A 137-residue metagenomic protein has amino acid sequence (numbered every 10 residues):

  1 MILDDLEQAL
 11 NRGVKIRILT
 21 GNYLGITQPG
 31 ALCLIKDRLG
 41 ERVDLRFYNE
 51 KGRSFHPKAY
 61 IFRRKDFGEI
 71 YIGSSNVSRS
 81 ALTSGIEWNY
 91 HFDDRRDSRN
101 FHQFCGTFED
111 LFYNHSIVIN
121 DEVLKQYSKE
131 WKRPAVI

Functional and structural regions predicted by a protein language model:
M1-I137: PLD/PLD-like phosphodiesterase catalytic module centered on the HKD motif
